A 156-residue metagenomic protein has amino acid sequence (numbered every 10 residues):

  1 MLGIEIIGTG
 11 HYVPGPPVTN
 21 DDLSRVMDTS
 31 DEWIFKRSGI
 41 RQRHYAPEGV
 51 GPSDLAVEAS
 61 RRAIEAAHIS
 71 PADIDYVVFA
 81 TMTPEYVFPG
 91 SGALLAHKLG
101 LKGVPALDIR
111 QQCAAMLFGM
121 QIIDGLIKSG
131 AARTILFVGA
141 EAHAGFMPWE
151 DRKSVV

Functional and structural regions predicted by a protein language model:
M1-D75, L99: Conserved "HGTGT" condensation-loop signature of ketosynthase/thiolase-family condensing enzymes that catalyze
E5, V78, D108: Conserved beta-strand segments that form the floor/walls of ligand-binding pockets within enzyme and binding domains
T9-H11, M82, A140: Cofactor-binding loop segments of dinucleotide-utilizing enzymes, especially the Rossmann-like FAD- and NAD(P)+-binding
R25-V26, R61, E65-P71, E85-V156: Acyl-thioester C-C bond-transforming condensing/cleaving domain
D75-M82: Short glycine-rich or small-residue beta-strand-to-loop segments that form or flank ligand, phosphate, metal/Fe-S
